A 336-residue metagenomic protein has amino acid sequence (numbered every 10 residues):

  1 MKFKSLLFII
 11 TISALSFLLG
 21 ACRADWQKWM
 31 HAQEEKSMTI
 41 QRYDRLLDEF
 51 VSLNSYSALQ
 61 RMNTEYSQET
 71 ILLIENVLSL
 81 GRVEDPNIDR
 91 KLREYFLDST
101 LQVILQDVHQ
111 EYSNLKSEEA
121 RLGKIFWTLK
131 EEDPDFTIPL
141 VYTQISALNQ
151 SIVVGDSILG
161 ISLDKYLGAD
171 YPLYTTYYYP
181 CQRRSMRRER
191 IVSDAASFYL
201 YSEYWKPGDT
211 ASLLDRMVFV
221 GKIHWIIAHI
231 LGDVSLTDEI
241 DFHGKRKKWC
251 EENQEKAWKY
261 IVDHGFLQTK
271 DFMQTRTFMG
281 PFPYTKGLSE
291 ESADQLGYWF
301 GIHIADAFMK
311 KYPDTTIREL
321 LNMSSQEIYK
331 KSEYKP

Functional and structural regions predicted by a protein language model:
M1-I9: Bacterial N-terminal signal peptides that target proteins for export
L18-A21: C-terminal motif of bacterial Sec signal peptides marking the signal peptidase cleavage site
R23-E94: N-terminal mature-domain "stem" immediately C-terminal to a signal peptide or N-terminal signal-anchor/transmembrane
R42, K124, T128, G221 (+4 more regions): Extracytoplasmic/secreted proteins, especially bacterial periplasmic and envelope-associated proteins
D48, K130-P134, I227-S235, V262-F266 (+1 more regions): Sec-exported extracytoplasmic/periplasmic mature domains
K91-K247, R318, S325: Acidic/His-rich structured neighborhood in mature extracellular/periplasmic domains
K222-T285: Acidic/His/Gly-enriched intrinsically disordered linker/tail segments that often contain short helix/coil "MoRF-like"
T269-P336: C-terminal soluble interaction/assembly domains
